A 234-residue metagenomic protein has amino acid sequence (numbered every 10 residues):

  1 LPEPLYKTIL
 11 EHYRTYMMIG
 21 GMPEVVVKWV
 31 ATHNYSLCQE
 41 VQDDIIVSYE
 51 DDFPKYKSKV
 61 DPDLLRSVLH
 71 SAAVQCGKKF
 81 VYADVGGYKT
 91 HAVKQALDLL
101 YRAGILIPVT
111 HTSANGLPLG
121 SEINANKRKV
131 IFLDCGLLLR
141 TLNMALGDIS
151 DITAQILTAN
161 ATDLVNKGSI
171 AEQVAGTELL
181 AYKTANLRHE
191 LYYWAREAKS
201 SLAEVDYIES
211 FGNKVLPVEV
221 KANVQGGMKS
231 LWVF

Functional and structural regions predicted by a protein language model:
L1-V74: Interdomain motor-coupling "hinge/lid" segment immediately C-terminal to the ATP-binding subdomain of NTP-driven enzymes
V25-V26, V81, V109: Short, hydrophobic secondary-structure boundary micro-motifs
K59-V60, Y88, R196-S201: A short beta-turn/loop motif at secondary-structure boundaries
D61-L64, K89-A92, A171, A175: Helical mechanochemical/support elements of P-loop NTPase systems and associated helical scaffolds
S67, S71, Q95-L99, V174-E178: Amphipathic alpha-helical segments that form well-ordered structural scaffolds and often line/cohere around active
V68, C76-G87: Short acidic, hydrophobic short linear motifs in intrinsically disordered regions
G87-A103: Short amphipathic alpha-helical interaction segments
Y101, I105, V109-F234: A cross-kingdom feature that marks ATP-driven nucleic-acid transaction machinery
